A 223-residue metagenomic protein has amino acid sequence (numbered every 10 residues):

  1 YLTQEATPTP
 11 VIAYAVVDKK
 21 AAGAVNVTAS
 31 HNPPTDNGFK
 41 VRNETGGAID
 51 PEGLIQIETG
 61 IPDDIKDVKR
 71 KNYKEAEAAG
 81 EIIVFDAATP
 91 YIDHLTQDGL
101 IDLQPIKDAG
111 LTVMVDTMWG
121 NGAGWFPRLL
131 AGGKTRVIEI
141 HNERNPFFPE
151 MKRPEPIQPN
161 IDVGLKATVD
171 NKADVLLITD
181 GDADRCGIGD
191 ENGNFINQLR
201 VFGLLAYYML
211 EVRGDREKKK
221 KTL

Functional and structural regions predicted by a protein language model:
Y1-D36, R128-G189: N-terminal small/polar loop signature for handling phosphorylated ligands or for N-terminal nucleophile
Q4-E5, I61-I92, E191-L223: Proline/glycine-rich low-complexity loops and linkers
T9, L54, I161, L199-G203: Amphipathic alpha-helical segments in well-structured domains
V17, L100, V169, E211-G214: Residue-level signal for alpha-helix termini/capping positions
D18, G47-D50, N194-N197: Short, charged/polar, Gly/Pro-enriched secondary-structure boundary elements
T35-E44, D184-G203: Short Gly/Thr/Asp-enriched flexible loops that form oxyanion-binding sites at enzyme active sites
N37-N171: Gly/Ser/Thr-enriched, mixed-charge loops and adjacent short helices that form phosphate/oxyanion-binding elements
T112, L176, T222: Hydrophobic "anchor" residues on beta-strands that sit immediately upstream of conserved functional sites
